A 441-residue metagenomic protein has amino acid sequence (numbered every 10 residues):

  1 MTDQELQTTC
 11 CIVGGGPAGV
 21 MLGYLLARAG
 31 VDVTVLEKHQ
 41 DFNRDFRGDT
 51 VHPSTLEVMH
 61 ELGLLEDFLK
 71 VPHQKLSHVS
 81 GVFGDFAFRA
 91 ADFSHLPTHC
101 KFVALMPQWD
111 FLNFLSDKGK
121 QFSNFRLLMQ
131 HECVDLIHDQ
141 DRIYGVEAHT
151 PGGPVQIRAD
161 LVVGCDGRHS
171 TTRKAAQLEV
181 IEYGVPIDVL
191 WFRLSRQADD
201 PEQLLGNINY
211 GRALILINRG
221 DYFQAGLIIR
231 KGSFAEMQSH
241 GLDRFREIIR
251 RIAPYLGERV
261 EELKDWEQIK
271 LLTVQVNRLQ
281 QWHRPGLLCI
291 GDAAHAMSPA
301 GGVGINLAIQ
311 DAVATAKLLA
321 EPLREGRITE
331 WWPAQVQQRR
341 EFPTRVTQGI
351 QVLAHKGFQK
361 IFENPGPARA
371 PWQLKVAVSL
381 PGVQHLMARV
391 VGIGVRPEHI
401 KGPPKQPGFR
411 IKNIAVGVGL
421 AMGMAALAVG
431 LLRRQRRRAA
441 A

Functional and structural regions predicted by a protein language model:
D3-A18: Beta1/beta-strand and adjacent pyrophosphate-binding region of the FAD-binding site in flavoprotein oxidoreductases
A27-R47: Glycine-rich FAD pyrophosphate-binding loop
H52-K118: Active-site-adjacent segment of FAD-dependent monooxygenases/related oxidoreductases
D117, V134, D141-V155, L161-V274 (+2 more regions): Conserved FAD-binding catalytic core of PHBH/FMO-like flavoproteins
K120-C133: A conserved beta-strand/loop element that lines the FAD pocket in flavoprotein oxidoreductases
A213, V276-R278, A294-N306, F342: Glycine-rich phosphate/pyrophosphate-binding beta-alpha loops
H283-P299: Short FAD-binding loop at a beta-strand-to-alpha-helix junction that anchors the flavin cofactor in diverse
K317-A441: C-terminal helical "tail/cap" subdomain of flavin- and related membrane-associated enzymes
